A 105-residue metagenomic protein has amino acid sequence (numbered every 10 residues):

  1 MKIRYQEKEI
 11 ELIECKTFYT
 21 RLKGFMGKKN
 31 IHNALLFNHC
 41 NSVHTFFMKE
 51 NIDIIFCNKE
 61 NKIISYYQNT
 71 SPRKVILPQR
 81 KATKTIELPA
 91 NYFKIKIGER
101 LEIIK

Functional and structural regions predicted by a protein language model:
M1-K105: Compact, glycine-rich, soluble single-domain proteins
